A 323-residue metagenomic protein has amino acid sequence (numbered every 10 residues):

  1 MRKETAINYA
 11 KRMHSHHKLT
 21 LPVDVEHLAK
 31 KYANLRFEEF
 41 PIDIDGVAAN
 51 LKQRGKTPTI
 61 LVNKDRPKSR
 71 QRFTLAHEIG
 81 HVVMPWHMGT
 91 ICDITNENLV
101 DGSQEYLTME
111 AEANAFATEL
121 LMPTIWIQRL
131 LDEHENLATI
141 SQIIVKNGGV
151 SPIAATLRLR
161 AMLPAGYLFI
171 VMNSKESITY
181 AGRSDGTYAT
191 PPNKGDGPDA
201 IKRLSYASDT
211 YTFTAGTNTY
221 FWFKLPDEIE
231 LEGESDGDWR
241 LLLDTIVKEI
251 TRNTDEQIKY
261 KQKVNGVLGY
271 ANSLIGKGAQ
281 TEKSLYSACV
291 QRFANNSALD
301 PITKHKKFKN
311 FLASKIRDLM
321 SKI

Functional and structural regions predicted by a protein language model:
M1-I323: Active-site hotspot residues in diverse enzymes, especially metal/ion-binding acidic/histidine motifs
